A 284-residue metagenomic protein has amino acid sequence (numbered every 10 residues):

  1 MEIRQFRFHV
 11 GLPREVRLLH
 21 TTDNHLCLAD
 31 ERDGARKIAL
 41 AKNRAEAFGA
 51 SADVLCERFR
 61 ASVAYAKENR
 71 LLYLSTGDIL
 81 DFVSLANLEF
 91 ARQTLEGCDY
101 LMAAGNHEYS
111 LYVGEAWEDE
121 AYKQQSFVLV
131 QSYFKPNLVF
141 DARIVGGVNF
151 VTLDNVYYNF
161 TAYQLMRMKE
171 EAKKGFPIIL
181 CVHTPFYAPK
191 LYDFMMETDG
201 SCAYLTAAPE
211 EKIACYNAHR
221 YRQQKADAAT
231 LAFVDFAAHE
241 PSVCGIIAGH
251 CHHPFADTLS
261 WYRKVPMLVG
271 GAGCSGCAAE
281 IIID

Functional and structural regions predicted by a protein language model:
M1-N87: N-terminal active-site segment of His-dependent metallophosphoesterases
F6-V10, S84-I179, E197, C202-A207 (+1 more regions): Extended active-site neighborhood of metal-dependent phosphoesterases/phosphodiesterases
P13-K37, Y109, C181-Y204: Short, solvent-exposed beta-strand-terminating loops
L18-H20, Y73-S75, M102-A103, L180 (+1 more regions): Residue-level marker for buried hydrophobic side chains located in beta-strands that build the well-ordered beta-sheet
D23, G77-D78, G105-N106, H183 (+1 more regions): Active-site glycine-centered loops adjacent to acidic/histidine catalytic or metal-binding residues that shape
L26, L80-D81, E108, N149 (+2 more regions): Short active-site segment of divalent metal-dependent hydrolases/proteases that encodes the spacing between
D33-A50, D119-F127, M196-Q224: Charged, glycine/proline-rich intrinsically disordered loops and linkers
F59-L72, N149, Y158-T258: His/acidic metal-ligating clusters that form di-metal
